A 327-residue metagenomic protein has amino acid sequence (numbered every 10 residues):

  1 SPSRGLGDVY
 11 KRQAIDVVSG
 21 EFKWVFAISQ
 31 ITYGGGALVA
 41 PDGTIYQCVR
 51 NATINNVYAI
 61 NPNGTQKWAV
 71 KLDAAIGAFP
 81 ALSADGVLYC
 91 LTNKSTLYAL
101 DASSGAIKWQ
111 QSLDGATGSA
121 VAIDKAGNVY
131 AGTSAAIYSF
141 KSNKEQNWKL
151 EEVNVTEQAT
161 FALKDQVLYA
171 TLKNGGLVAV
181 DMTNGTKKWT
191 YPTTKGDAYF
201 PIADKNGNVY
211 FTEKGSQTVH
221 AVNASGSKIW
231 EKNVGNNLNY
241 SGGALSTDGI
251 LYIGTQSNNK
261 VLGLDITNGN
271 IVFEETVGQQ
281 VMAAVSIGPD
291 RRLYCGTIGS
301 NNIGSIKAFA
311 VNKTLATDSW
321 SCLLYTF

Functional and structural regions predicted by a protein language model:
S1-Y10, Y325-F327: Single conserved hydrophobic/aromatic residue that forms the stacking wall/gate of nucleotide- or nucleobase-binding
R4, I45-Y46, L88-C90, Y98 (+5 more regions): Conserved beta-propeller blade signature
D8, R50-A52, N93, S134 (+4 more regions): Short loop/turn segments immediately following the C-termini of beta-strands
D16-S19, N61-G64, D101-S104, K141-K144 (+4 more regions): Short loop/turn segments that connect beta-strands within beta-propeller blades
E21-F26, Q66-K71, A106-Q111, Q146-E151 (+3 more regions): A short beta-strand motif characteristic of beta-propeller blades
I31-A37, A75-A81, A116-A122, V155-A162 (+3 more regions): Repeated scaffold domains used in trafficking and secretory/extracellular systems, primarily beta-propellers
V39-D42, L82-D85, I123-A126, L163-D165 (+3 more regions): Residue-level detector of Asp-centered blade-edge/turn motifs that repeat once per structural unit in beta-propeller
M282-L324: Blade-level signature of beta-propeller repeat domains, shared across WD40, Kelch, NHL, RCC1 and BNR/Asp-box propellers
